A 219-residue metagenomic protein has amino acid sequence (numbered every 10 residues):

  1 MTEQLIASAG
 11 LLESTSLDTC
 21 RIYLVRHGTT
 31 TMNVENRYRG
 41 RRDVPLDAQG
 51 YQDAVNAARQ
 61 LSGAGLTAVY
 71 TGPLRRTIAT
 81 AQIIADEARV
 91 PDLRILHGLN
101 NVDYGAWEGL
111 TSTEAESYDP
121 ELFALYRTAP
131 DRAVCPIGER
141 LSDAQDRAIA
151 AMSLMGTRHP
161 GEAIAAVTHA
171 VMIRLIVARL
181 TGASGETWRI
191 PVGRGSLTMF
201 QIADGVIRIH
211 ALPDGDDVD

Functional and structural regions predicted by a protein language model:
T2-L12, S16-L17, N56-F123: Phosphate-coordination/substrate-recognition cap region in phosphate-metabolizing enzymes
R21-H27: Short, hydrophobic/glycine-enriched beta-strand segments
I22, E162-A170: Generic beta-sheet signal
T29-I84, V134-I149: Loop-to-helix element that buttresses phosphate recognition and phosphoryl-transfer chemistry
T30, M172-I173: Short active-site segment of divalent metal-dependent hydrolases/proteases that encodes the spacing between
S184-R208: Domain-level recognition of soluble alpha/beta enzyme cores, biased toward histidine phosphatases/phosphomutases
H210-D219: Acidic, His/Gly-rich catalytic cores of divalent-metal-dependent hydrolytic chemistry
